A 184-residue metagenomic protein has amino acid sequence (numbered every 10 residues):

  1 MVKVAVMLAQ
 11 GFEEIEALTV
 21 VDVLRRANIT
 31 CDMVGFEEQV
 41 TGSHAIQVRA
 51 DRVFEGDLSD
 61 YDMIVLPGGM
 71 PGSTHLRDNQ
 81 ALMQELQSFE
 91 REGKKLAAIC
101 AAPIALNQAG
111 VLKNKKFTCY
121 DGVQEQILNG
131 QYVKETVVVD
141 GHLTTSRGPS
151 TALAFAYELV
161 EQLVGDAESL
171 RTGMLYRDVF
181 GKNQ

Functional and structural regions predicted by a protein language model:
M1-L96, A105-Q108, K113-N114, Q126 (+2 more regions): Extended, subdomain-level signal for the structured scaffold at the beginning of enzyme domains
I99-C100: Short, thiol/selenol-centered motifs that function as redox-active sites or metal-ligating centers
F117: Anionic-ligand binding patches
D121-E125: Short, acidic/turn-prone active-site loops that include or flank metal/cofactor- and phosphate-binding residues
V137: Short aromatic-centered micro-motifs
